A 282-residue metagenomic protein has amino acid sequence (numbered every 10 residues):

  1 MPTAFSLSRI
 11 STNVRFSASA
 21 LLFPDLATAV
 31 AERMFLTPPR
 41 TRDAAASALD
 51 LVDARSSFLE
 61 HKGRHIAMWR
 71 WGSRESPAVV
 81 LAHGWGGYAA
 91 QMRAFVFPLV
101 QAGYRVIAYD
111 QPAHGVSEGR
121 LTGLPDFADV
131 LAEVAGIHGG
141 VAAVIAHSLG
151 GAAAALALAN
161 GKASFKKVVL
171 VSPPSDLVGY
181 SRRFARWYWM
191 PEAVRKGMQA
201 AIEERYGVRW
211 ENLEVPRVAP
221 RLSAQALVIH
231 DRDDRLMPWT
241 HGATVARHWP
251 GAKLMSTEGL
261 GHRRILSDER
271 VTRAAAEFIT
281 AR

Functional and structural regions predicted by a protein language model:
P2-F58: An N-terminal hydrophobic leader/cap segment in hydrolases
A89, V96-E118: Conserved alpha/beta-hydrolase
L121-A142: Alpha/beta-hydrolase active-site loop
I145-A154: Gly/Ala-rich beta-loop-alpha elbow adjacent to hydrolase catalytic centers
A159-V208: Hydrolase active-site cap/lid region
R221-S223, V228-H230, D234: Short beta-strand/loop motif that positions the catalytic acidic residue of the alpha/beta-hydrolase fold
R235-H241: Conserved alpha/beta-hydrolase "acid-adjacent" motif
L260-T272: Catalytic histidine-centered segment of alpha/beta-hydrolase-like enzymes
